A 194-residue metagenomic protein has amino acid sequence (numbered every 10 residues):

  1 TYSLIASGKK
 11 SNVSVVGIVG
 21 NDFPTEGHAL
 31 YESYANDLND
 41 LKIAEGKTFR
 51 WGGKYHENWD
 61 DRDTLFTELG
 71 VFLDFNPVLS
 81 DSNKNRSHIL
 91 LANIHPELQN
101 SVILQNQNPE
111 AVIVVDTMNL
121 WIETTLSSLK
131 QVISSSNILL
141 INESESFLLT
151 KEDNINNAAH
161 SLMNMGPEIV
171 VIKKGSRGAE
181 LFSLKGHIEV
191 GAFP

Functional and structural regions predicted by a protein language model:
S7-L91, L104-A111: Conserved N-terminal subdomain of the carbohydrate kinase-like
G20-N21, N93-L98, M118-I122: Short beta->alpha connector loops
G27, L98-Q105, S127-Q131: A short acidic, amphipathic alpha-helical/loop segment
S82, Q131-V132: Structural alpha-helical scaffold elements that stabilize or flank donor/cofactor-binding regions in carbohydrate
H88, V112-V114, I138, I169-V171: Structural preference for beta-strand elements that scaffold enzyme active sites
L120, S146-F147, A179: A generic structural signal for short hydrophobic patches within well-formed alpha-helices
S136-E143: A short beta-strand/loop micro-motif in the catalytic core of glycosyltransferases that engages the nucleotide-sugar
I155-P194: Conserved phosphate-binding/catalytic region of the ribokinase-like
